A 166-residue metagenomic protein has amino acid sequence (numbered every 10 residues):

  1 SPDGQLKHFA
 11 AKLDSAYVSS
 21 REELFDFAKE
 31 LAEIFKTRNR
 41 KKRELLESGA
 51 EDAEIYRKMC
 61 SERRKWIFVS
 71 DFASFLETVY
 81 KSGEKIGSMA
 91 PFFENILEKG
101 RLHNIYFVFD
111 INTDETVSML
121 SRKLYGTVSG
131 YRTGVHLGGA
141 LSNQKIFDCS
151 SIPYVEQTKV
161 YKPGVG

Functional and structural regions predicted by a protein language model:
S1-E47, R57-R132, G139-S142: P-loop NTPase catalytic phosphate-binding loop
A140-G166: Conserved P-loop NTPase
